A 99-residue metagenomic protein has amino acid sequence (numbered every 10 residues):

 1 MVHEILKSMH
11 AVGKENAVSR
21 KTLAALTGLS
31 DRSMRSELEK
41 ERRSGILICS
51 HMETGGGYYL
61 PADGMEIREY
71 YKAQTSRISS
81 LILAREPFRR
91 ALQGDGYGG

Functional and structural regions predicted by a protein language model:
M1-K7: Short alpha-helical segments that sit at the start of domains
M9-N16: Short helix-capping/hinge SLiMs at alpha-helix to coil transitions
S19-L26: A short acidic, leucine-rich amphipathic alpha-helix
L29-K40: Short amphipathic alpha-helical interaction segments
R42-M52: A short, conserved structural fragment
H51-A62: Minor-groove-contacting beta-hairpin "wing" of winged helix-turn-helix DNA-binding domains
L60-Y70: Short helix/strand-capping connector loops at secondary-structure junctions
R68-G99: Long, low-complexity, charge-rich intrinsically disordered regions
